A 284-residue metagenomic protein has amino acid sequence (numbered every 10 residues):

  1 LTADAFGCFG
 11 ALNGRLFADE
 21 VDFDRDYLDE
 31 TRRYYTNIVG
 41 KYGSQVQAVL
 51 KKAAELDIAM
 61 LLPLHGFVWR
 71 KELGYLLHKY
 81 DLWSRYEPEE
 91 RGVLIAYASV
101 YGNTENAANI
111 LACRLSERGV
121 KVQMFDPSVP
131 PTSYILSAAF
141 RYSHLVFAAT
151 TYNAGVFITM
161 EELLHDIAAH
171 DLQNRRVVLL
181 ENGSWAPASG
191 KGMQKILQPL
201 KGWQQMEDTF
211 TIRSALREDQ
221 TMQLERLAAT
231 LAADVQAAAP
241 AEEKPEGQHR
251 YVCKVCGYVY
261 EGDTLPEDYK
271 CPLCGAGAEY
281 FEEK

Functional and structural regions predicted by a protein language model:
L1, A5-G7, N109: Core dinuclear metal-dependent hydrolase active-site scaffold
F9-L16, D22-L61, H65-V68, I110-F125 (+1 more regions): FMN-binding flavodoxin-like domain, especially the glycine-rich phosphate-binding loop
L62-E89: Short N-terminal or domain-adjacent regulatory/targeting segments
A96-R118: Short, charged N-terminal beta->alpha structural module
G102, H249-Y251, Y269: Cys/His-enriched microdomains
C253-C256, C271-C274: Short cysteine-rich clusters marking metal-coordination/redox-active sites
G262-D263, E279-E283: Short, non-ligating residues that shape and space the ligands of small metal-coordination modules and catalytic
G262-K270: Short linker/helix segments within small regulatory modules
